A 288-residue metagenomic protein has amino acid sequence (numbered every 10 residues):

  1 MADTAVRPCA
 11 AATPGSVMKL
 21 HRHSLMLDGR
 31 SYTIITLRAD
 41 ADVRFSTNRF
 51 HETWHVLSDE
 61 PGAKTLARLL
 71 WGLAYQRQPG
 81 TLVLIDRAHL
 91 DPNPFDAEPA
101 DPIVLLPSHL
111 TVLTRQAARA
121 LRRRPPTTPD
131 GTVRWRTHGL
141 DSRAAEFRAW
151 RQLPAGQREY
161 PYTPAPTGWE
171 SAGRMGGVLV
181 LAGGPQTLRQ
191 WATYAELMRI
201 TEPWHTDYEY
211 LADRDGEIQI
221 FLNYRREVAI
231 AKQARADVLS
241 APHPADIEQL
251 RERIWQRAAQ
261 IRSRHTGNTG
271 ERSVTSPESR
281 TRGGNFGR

Functional and structural regions predicted by a protein language model:
A2-R288: Positively charged, low-complexity terminal tracts and the immediately adjacent first secondary-structure elements
